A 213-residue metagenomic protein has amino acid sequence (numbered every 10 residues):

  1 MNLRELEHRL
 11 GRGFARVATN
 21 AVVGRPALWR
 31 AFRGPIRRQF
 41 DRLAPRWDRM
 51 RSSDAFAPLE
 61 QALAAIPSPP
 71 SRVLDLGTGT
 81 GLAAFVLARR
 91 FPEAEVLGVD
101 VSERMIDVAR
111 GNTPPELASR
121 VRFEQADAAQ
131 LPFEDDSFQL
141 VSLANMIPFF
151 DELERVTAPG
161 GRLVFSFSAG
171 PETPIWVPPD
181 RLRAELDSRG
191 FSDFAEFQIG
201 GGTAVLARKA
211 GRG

Functional and structural regions predicted by a protein language model:
N2-P67, D127, G200: Conserved class I S-adenosyl-L-methionine
I66-P67, R90, T157: A generic alpha-to-beta junction signature in SAM-dependent methyltransferases
R72-L74, G79-Q130: Class I SAM-dependent methyltransferase SAM/SAH-binding core
A129-V141: A short acidic, Gly/Pro-enriched loop at the edge of an enzyme's catalytic core that lines a small-molecule cofactor
Q139-D151: A short SAM/SAH-binding and catalytic strip from SAM-dependent methyltransferases
F150-R162: A short glycine-rich, Lys/Arg-flanked "PGG" loop and its adjoining helix->strand segment in the class I
V164-E185: Conserved class I S-adenosyl-L-methionine
Q198-G213: Core SAM-dependent methyltransferase catalytic element
